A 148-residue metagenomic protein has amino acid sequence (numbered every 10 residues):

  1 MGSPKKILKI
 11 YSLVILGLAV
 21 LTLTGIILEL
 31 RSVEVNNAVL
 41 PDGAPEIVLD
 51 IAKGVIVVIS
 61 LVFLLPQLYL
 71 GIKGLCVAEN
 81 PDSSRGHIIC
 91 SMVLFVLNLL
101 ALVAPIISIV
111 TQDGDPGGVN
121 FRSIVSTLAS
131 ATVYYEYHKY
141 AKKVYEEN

Functional and structural regions predicted by a protein language model:
M1-S32, G43, V48, Y140-K143: Cytosolic juxtamembrane helix and N-cap/initiation of the first transmembrane helix
G2, V33-G43, L61-C76: Hydrophobic alpha-helical transmembrane segments
G2-K5, L68-G86, G114, L128-N148: Cytosolic juxtamembrane helix at the C-terminal end of the final transmembrane segment
L8-S12, S83-C90: Membrane-interfacial loop-to-transmembrane alpha-helix junctions, especially the N-terminal start
K9-I15, V20, L97-K142: Alpha-helical membrane-associated segments of multi-pass integral membrane proteins
V39-S60, C90, F121: Transmembrane alpha-helix entry/boundary detector in multi-pass membrane proteins
K53-L70, S126-L128: Generic alpha-helical transmembrane segments
